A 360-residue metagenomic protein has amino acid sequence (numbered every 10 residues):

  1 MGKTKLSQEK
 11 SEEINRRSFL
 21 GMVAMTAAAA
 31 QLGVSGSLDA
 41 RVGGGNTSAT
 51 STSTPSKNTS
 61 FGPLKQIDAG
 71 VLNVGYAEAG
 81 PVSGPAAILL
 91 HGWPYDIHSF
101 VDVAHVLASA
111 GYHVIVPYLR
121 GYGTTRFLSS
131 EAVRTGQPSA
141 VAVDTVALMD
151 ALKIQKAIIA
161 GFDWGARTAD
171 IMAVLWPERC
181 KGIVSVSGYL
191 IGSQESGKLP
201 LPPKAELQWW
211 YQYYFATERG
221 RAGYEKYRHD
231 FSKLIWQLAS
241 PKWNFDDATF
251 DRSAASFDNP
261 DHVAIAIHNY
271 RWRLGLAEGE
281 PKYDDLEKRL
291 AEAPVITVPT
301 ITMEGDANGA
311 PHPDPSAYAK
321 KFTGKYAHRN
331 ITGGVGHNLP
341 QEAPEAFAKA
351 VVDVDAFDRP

Functional and structural regions predicted by a protein language model:
M1-N15, M25-A27: N-terminal secretory signal peptides
S11-L20, R120: Twin-arginine (Tat) signal peptide motif
V34-G70, G75: C-terminal segment of N-terminal export signals and the immediately downstream linker at the start of the mature
T52-F61, N73-V74, A79, A86 (+3 more regions): Flexible "cap/lid" subdomain of the alpha/beta-hydrolase fold that forms the substrate-access gate
L64-Q66, V114-V116, H328-N330: Conserved beta-strand scaffold positions in the cores of enzyme catalytic domains, especially in NTP/NDP-utilizing
A79-T124: Conserved HGGG/HGGXW glycine-rich cap/lid loop of the alpha/beta-hydrolase fold
V335-A343: Catalytic histidine-centered segment of alpha/beta-hydrolase-like enzymes
A350-D358: C-terminal alpha-helix
